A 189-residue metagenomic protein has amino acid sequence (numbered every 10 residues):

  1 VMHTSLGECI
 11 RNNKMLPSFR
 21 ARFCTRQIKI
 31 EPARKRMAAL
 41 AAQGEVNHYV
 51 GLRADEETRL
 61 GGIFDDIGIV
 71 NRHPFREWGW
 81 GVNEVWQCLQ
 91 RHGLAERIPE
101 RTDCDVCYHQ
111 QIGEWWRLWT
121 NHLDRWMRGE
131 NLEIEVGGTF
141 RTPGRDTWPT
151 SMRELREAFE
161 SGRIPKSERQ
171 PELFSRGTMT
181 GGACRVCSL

Functional and structural regions predicted by a protein language model:
V1-L189: Nucleotide-activated chemistry modules centered on ATP-dependent adenylation/adenylyltransferase
